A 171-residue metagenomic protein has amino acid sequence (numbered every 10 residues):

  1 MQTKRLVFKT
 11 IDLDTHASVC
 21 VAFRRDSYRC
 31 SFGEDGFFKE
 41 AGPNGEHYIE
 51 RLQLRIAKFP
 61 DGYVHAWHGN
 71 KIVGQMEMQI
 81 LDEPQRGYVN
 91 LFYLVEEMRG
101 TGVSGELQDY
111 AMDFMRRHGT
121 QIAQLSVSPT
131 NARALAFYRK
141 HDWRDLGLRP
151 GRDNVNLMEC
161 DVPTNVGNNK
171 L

Functional and structural regions predicted by a protein language model:
T3, Q121-Q124, S128-L135, K140-L171: C-terminal "cap" of GNAT-fold acetyltransferases
T3-L91, V95-E97, Q108-Y110, F114 (+2 more regions): Acetyl-CoA-dependent GNAT
K9-I11, E34, G119-P129: Short, charged low-complexity linear motifs
G42, T101, A123-Q124: A generic secondary-structure micro-motif detector that highlights 1-2 residue hydrophobic/ambivalent hotspots embedded
F59, M115-T120, D142: Amphipathic, soluble alpha/beta structural segments
P60, N90, S104, N156-E159: Membrane-interacting alpha-helical segments
K71, L91, V95-D109, H118 (+2 more regions): Conserved glycine-rich acetyl-CoA-binding loop
